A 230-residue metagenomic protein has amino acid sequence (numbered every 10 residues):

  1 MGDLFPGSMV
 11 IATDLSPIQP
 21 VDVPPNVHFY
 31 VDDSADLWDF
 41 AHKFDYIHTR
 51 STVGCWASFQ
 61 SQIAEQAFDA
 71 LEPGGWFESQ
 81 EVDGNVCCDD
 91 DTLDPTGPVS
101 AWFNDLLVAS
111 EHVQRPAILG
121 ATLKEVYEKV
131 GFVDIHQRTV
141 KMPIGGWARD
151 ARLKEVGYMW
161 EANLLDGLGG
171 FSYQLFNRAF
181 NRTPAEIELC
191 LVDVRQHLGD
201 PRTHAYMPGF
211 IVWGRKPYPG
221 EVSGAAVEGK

Functional and structural regions predicted by a protein language model:
M1-P6: Conserved SAM-binding loop of SAM-dependent methyltransferases across substrates and taxa, primarily the Class I
M9-D14: Conserved SAM-binding motif I beta-strand of class I
P25-D36: Conserved SAM-binding strand-loop segment of SAM-dependent methyltransferases
A35-I47: A short acidic, Gly/Pro-enriched loop at the edge of an enzyme's catalytic core that lines a small-molecule cofactor
Y46-V53, Q80: Residues lining the SAM
Q60-W76: A short glycine-rich, Lys/Arg-flanked "PGG" loop and its adjoining helix->strand segment in the class I
W76-G170: Conserved catalytic/acceptor-binding region of the Class I
V130-K230: C-terminal lobe and adjacent flexible extensions of AdoMet/dcAdoMet transferase-like proteins
